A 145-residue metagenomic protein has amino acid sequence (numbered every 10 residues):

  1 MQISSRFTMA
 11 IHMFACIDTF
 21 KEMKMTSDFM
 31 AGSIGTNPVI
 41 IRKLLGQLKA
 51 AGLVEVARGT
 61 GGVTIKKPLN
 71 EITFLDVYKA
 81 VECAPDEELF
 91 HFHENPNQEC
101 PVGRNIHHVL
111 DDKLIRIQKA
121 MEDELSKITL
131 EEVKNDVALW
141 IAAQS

Functional and structural regions predicted by a protein language model:
M1-M13: Short alpha-helical segments that sit at the start of domains
D18-E22, K67-P68: Short helix-capping/hinge SLiMs at alpha-helix to coil transitions
M25-G35: A short alpha-helical element within helix-turn-helix/winged-helix DNA-binding domains across DNA-binding proteins
L45-A51: Basic amphipathic alpha-helical segments that dock to polyanions
A51-T60, T64-K66: Beta-hairpin "wing" of winged helix-turn-helix
L69-N95, L114: Conserved segment of winged-helix/HTH DNA-binding domains
H91-S145: C-terminal regulatory/oligomerization modules of transcriptional regulators
